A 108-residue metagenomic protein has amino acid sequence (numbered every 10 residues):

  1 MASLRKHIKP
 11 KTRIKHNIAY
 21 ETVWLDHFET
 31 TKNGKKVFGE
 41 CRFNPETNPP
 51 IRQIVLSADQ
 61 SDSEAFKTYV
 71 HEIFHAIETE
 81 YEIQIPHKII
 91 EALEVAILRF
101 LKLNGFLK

Functional and structural regions predicted by a protein language model:
A2-S63, T79-A96, L101: Active-site scaffold of zinc-dependent metalloenzymes
K67-T79: Active-site recognition of the HExxH zinc-binding catalytic motif
F106-K108: Short helix/loop segments within enzyme catalytic domains that coordinate or immediately flank catalytic cofactors
